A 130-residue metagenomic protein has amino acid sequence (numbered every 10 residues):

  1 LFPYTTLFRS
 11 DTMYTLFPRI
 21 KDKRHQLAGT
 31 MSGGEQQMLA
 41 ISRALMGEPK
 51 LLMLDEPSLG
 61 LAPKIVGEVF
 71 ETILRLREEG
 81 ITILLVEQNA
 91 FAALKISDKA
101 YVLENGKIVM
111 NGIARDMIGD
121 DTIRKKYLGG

Functional and structural regions predicted by a protein language model:
F2-L7: Short, small-residue-biased leader/transition segments that mark boundaries at the very start of proteins
L27-M31, E35: Conserved ABC ATPase signature
M31, A44-L45: ABC ATPase signature
M46-K50: A short, proline-enriched helix->beta-strand linker immediately N-terminal to the Walker B motif in ABC-type P-loop
L52-E56: Catalytic Walker B motif of ABC-type/P-loop ATPase nucleotide-binding domains
G67-E79: Helical segment within the ABC ATPase nucleotide-binding domain
K99, N111: Short, glycine/charged-rich "phosphate-handling" switch motifs in NTP-dependent and phosphotransfer domains
